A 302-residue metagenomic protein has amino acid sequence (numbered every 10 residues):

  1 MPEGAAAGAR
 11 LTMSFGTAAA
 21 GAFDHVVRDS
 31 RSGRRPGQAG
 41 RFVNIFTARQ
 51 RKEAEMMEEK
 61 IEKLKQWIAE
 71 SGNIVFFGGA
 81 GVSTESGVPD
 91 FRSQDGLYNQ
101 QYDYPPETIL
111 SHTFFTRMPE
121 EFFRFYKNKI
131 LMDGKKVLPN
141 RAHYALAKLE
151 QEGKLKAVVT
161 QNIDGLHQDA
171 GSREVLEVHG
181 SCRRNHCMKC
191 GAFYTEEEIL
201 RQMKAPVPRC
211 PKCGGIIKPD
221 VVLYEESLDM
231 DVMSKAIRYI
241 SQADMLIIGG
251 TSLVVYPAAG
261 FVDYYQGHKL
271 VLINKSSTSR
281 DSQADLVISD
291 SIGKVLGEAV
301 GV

Functional and structural regions predicted by a protein language model:
E3, L11-T17, P36: Intrinsic disorder
G8, G21-D24, Q38-G40: Compositionally biased, low-complexity intrinsically disordered regions
S14-F15, A19, T47-R49: Serine/threonine-rich, low-complexity intrinsically disordered segments
G40-V302: Conserved catalytic core of sirtuin-type NAD+-dependent deacylases
